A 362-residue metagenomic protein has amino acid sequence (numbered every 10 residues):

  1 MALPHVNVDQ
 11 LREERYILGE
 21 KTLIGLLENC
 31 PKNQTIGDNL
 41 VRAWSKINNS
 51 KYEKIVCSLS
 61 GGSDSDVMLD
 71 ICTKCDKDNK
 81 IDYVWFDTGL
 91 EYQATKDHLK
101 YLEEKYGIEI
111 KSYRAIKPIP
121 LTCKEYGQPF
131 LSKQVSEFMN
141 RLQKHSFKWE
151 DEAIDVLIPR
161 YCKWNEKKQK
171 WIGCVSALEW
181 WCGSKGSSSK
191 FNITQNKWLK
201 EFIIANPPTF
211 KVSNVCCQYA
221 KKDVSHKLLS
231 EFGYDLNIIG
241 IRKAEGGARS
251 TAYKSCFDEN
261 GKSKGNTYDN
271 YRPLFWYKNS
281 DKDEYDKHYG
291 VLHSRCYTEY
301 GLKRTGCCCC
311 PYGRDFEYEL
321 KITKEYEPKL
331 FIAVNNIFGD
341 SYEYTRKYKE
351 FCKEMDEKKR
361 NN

Functional and structural regions predicted by a protein language model:
A2-D281, D286-H288: ATP-dependent adenylation/nucleotidyltransferase module used to activate substrates
A2-I24, Y52, N266-T267, N279-N362: ATP/NTP-dependent adenylation/nucleotidyl-transfer catalytic domains that generate, transfer, or process NMP-activated
